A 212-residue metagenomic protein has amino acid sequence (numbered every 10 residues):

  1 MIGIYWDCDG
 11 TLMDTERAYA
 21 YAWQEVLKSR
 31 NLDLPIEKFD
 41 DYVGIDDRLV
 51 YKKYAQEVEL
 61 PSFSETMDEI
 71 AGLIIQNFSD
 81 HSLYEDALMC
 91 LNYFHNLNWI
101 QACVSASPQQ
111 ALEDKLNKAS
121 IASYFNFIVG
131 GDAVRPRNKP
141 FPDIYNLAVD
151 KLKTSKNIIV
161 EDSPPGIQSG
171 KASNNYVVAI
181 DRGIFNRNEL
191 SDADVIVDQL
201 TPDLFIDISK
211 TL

Functional and structural regions predicted by a protein language model:
M1-R17: Asp-based phosphoryl-transfer active-site loop
A20-E37: Conserved phosphoryl-transfer catalytic core
W23, C90-N117, G170: Substrate-recognition element of Asp-dependent hydrolases with the DxDx(T/V) motif
V26-L27, D46-L60, K115, A148: Helix-loop "lid/cap" segments that line or gate small-molecule binding pockets
K52-N92, L97: Metal-dependent phosphoesterase signature
D80, P108-I158, P164, Q168 (+2 more regions): Substrate-recognition "cap/lid" segment bordering the active-site pocket of phosphatases
L88, Y93, D162-G166, V177 (+1 more regions): Short glycine/proline-centered loop/turn elements that form peptide/ligand docking sites
V195-L200: Short acidic-hydrophobic, aromatic-tinged amphipathic segments that line or gate anion-handling sites
